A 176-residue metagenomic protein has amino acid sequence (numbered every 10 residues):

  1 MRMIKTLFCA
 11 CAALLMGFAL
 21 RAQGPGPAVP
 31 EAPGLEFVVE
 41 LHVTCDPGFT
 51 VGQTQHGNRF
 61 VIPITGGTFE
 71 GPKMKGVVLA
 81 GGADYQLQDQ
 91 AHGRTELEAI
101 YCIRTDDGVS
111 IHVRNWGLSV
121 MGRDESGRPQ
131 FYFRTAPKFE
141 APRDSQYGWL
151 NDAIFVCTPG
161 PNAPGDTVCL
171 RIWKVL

Functional and structural regions predicted by a protein language model:
M1, G17, T167-L170: General helical secondary-structure elements
M1-F8: Bacterial N-terminal signal peptides that target proteins for export
F8-A19: Bacterial N-terminal signal peptides
Q23-L176: Beta-strand-enriched cores of mature, soluble protein domains
